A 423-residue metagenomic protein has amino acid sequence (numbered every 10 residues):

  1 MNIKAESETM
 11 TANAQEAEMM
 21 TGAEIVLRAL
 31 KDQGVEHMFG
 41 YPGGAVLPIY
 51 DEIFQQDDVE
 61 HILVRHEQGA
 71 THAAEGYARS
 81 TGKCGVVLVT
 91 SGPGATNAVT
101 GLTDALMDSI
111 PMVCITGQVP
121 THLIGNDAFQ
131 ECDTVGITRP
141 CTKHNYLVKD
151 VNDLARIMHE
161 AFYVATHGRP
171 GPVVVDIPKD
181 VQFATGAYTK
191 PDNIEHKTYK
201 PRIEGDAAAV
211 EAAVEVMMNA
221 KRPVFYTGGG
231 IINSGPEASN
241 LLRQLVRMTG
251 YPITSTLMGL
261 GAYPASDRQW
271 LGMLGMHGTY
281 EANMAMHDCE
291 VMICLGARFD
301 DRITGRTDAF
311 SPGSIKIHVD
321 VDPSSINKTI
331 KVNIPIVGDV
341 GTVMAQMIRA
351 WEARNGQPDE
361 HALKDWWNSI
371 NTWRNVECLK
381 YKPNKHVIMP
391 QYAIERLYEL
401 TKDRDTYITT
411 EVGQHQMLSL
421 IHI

Functional and structural regions predicted by a protein language model:
E6-E8, T116-I157, K179, G259-N368: Glycine-rich, acidic loop regions that bind phosphate or pyrophosphate groups
A23-L27, K31-V35, I49-I53, S369-I421: Active-site diphosphate/adenylate-binding microenvironment
I25-V35, G76-G82, L106, V164-R169 (+3 more regions): Glycine-rich phosphate/diphosphate-binding loops that line cofactor/substrate pockets in enzymes
E36-G40, V59-I62, S80-V119, Y226-T227 (+1 more regions): A short, small-residue-rich loop immediately preceding and capping a beta-strand
F39-E75, G205, M218-C289, L400-L420: Anionic-ligand anchoring segments at beta-strand to alpha-helix junctions in alpha/beta enzyme folds, i.e., glycine
G44-A45, E67-G69, T90-A95, T116-H122 (+5 more regions): Acidic, glycine-rich active-site loops and adjacent beta-strand->loop/helix elements that engage anionic groups
V46-P48, G69-A73, P93-L102, L106 (+2 more regions): Short glycine/serine/threonine-rich phosphate/pyrophosphate-binding segments that cradle anionic phosphate groups
E160, V164-N219, C378: Conformationally flexible catalytic loops at phosphate/diphosphate-handling active centers
